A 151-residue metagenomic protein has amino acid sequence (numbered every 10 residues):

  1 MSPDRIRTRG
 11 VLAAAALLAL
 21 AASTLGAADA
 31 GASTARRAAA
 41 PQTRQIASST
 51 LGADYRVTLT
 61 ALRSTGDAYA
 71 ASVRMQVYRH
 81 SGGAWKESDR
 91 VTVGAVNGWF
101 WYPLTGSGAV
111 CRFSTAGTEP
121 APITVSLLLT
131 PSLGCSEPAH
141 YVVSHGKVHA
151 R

Functional and structural regions predicted by a protein language model:
M1-S33: Secretory targeting and sorting signals
L12-A14, A61, A68, A116-G117: Intrinsically disordered, low-complexity segments enriched in polar/charged small residues
L17, Q42-R44, R112: Sparse, context-dependent recognition of short Cys/His-centered cofactor- or disulfide-binding micro-motifs
A22, S49, T65, T115-G117: Generic marker of residues within folded, mature protein domains
G26, A68-A70, C135: N-terminal processing/targeting junctions
S33-A40: Cleaved targeting-peptide boundary
A40-W85: Short, surface-exposed binding/anchoring microloops in extracellular/periplasmic proteins
R74-R151: Extracytosolic low-complexity repeat regions of secreted or lipid-anchored proteins
